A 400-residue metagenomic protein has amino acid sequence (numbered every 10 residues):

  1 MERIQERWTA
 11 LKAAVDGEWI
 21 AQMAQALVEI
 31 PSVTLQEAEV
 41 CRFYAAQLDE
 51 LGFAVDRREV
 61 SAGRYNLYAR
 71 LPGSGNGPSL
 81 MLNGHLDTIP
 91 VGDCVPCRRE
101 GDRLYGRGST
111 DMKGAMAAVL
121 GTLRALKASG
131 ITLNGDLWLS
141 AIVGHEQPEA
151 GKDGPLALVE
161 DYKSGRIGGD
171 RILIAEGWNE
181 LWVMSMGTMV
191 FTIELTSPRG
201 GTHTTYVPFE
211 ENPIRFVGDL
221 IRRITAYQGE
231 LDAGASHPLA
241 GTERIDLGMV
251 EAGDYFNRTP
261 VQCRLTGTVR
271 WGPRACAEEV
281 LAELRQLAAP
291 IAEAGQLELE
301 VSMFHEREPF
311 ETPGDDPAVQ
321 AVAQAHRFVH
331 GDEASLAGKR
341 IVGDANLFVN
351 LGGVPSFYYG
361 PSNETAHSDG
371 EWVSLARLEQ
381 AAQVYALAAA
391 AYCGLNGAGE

Functional and structural regions predicted by a protein language model:
M1-Q5, D56-R57, G177, V183-M184 (+1 more regions): Metal-dependent amide/peptide-bond hydrolase catalytic core, centered on the "pita-bread" metallohydrolase fold
E2-R107, A128-L133: Acidic/His- and Gly-rich active-site-bordering loop/insert found across diverse amide/peptide-bond hydrolases
L51, S129-L133, G165, P290-Q296 (+1 more regions): Short helix-capping segments at alpha-helix termini
P78-L80, D102-R103, L137-W138, D170-L173 (+1 more regions): Structural motif
L82, G101-P148, I193-S197, Y206-Q228 (+2 more regions): Alpha-helical metal-binding/catalytic segments enriched in His/Glu/Asp
G84-L86, I142-V143, A175-W178, V250 (+1 more regions): Fold-independent oxyanion-binding glycine-rich loops and adjacent beta-strand/coil segments at enzyme active sites
K113, A117-T188, C393, G397-E400: Acidic/histidine-rich catalytic neighborhood of metal-dependent amide-processing enzymes
